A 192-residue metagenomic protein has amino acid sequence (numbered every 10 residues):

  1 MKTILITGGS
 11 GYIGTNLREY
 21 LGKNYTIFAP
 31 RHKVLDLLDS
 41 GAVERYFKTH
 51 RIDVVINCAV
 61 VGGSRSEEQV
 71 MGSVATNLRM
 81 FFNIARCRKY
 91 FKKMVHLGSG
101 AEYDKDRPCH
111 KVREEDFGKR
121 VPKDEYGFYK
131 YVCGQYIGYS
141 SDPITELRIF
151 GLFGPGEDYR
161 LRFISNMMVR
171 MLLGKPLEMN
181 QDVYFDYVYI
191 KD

Functional and structural regions predicted by a protein language model:
K2-K23: N-terminal Rossmann NAD(P)H-binding glycine-rich loop of SDR-like oxidoreductase domains
T7, P30, V55-V61, M94-G100 (+1 more regions): SDR active-site strand-loop-helix element
T26-R45: Adenosine-cofactor binding site in Rossmann-like domains, unifying the SAM/SAH pocket of S-adenosylmethionine-dependent
L38, E68, G72-M80, R120 (+3 more regions): Glycine-rich NAD(P)-binding loop of the Rossmann-fold in SDR/ketoreductase-type enzymes
S40-T76: NAD(P)H-binding glycine-rich loop region in Rossmannoid oxidoreductase-like domains and their noncatalytic homologs
R65-G72, K105-C109, E157-Y159: Conserved catalytic-core motifs of eukaryotic protein kinase domains, centered on the activation segment
F82-K123: Conserved Rossmann-fold NAD(P)-dependent oxidoreductase catalytic core, especially the SDR/UDP-sugar
Y131, Q135-D186, I190-D192: NAD(P)-dependent short-chain dehydrogenase/reductase
